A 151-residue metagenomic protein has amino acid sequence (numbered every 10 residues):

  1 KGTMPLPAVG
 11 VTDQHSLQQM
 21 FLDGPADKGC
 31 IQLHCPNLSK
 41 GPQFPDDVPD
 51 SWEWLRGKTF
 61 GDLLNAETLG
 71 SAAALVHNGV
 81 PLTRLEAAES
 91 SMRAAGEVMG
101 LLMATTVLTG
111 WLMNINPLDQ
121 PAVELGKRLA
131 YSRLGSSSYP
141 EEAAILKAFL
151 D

Functional and structural regions predicted by a protein language model:
K1-D151: A SIS-like phosphosugar-recognition module
